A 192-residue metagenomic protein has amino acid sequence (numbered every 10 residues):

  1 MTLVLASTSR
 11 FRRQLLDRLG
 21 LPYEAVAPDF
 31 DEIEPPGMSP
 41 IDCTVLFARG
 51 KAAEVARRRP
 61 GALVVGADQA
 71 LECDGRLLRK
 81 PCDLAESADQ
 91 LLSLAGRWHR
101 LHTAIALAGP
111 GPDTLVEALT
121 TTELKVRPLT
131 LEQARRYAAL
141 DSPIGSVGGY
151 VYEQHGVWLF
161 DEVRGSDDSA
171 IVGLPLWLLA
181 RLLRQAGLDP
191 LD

Functional and structural regions predicted by a protein language model:
M1-L21: N-terminal beta1-alpha1 ligand-phosphate binding loop
T2-V4, M38-D192: Anionic-ligand binding patches
T8, P28, P110: Cofactor-binding loop segments of dinucleotide-utilizing enzymes, especially the Rossmann-like FAD- and NAD(P)+-binding
Q14-R18, P35-P36, R57-R58: Short loop/helix-cap segments at secondary-structure boundaries that form the rim of catalytic
G20-G37, T114-T121: Short glycine-rich, Thr/Ser-proximal phosphate-binding strand/loop in the N-terminal lobe of ATP-dependent enzymes
